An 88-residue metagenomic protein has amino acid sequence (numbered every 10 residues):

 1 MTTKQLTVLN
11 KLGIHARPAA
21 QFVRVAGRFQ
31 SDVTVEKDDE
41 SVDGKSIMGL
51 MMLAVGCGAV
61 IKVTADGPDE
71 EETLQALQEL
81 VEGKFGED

Functional and structural regions predicted by a protein language model:
M1-N10: Short amphipathic
K4, V33, A59-I61: Conserved beta-strand core positions
Q5, Q21, Q30, Q75-Q78: Residue-identity detector for glutamine
L9-M48, M52-C57, E87-D88: Compact, glycine-rich, soluble single-domain proteins
M52, G56-D88: C-terminal structural segments of small proteins and small subunits
